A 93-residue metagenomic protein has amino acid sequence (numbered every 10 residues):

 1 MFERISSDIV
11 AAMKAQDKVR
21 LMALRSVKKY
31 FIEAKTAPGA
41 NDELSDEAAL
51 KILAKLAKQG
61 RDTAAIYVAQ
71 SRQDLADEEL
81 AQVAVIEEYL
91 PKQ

Functional and structural regions predicted by a protein language model:
M1-Q93: Charged, compositionally biased, marginally structured helical/coil segments
